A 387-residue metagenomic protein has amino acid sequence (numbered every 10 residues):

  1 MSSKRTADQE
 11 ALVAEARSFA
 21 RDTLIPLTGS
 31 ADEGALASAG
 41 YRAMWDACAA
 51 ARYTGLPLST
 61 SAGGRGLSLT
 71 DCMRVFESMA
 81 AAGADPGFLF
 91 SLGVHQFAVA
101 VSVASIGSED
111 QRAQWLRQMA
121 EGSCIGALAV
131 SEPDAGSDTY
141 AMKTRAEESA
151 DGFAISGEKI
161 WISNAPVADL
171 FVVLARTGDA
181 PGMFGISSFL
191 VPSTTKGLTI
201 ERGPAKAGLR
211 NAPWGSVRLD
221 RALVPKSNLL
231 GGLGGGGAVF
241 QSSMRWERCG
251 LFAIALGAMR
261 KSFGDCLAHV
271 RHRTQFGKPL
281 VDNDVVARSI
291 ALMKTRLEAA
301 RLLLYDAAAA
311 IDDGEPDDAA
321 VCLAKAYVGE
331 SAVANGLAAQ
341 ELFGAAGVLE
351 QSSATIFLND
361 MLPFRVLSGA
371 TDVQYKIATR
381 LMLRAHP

Functional and structural regions predicted by a protein language model:
M1-L92, Q114, Q118, A334 (+1 more regions): Amphipathic, small/basic residue-rich leader segments at the start of a protein or domain
S2-R5, R74, S242, F343-P387: Glycine-rich phosphate/cofactor-binding loops in nucleotide/flavin-utilizing enzymes
S3-A7, L12, T199-E298, F364 (+2 more regions): Glycine-rich beta->alpha junctions and the first turn(s) of the following alpha-helix
L24, G87-D110, G136: N-terminal glycine-rich flavin-associated loop
I25-L36, L267, R271-P279, K294-Y327 (+1 more regions): C-terminal helix-coil-helix/basic helical segment that borders enzyme active sites and/or dimer interfaces and provides
G122-V130: A short, Trp-centered hydrophobic/proline-enriched beta-strand micro-motif
T144-E147: A structural signal for short hydrophobic beta-strand segments in well-ordered beta-sheet cores
A154-I200: A short core secondary-structure module
